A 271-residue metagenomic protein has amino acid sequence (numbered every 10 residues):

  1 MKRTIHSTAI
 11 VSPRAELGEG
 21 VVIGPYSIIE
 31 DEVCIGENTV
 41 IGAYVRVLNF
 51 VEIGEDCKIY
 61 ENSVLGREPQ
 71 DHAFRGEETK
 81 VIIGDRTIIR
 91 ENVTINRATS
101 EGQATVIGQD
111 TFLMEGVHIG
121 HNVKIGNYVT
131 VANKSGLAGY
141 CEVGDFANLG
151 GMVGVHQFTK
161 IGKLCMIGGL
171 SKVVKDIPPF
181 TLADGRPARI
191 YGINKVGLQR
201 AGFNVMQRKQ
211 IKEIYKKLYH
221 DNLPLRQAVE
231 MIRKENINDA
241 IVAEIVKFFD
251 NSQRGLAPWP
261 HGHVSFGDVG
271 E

Functional and structural regions predicted by a protein language model:
M1-T8, P13-R14, E19-G20, D56 (+5 more regions): Terminal amphipathic alpha-helical/low-complexity segments used for targeting or macromolecular assembly
T4-R189: Structural signal for interior beta-strand "rungs" in well-ordered beta-sheet cores of soluble enzyme domains
